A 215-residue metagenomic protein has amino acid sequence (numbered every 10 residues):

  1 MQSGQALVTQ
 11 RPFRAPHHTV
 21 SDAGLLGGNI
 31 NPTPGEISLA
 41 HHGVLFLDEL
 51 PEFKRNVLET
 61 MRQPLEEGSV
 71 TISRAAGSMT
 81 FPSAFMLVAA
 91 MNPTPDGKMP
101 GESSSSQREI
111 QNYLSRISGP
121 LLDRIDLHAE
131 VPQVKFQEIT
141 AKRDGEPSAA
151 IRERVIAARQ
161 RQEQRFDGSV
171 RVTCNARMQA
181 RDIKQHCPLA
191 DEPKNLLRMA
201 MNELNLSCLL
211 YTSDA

Functional and structural regions predicted by a protein language model:
M1-S21: AAA+/P-loop NTPase substrate/partner-engagement loops
F13, L25-L26, I37, V70-I72: Short clusters of hydrophobic/aromatic residues that line enzyme substrate/ligand-binding pockets
H17, N31, I37-S38, M79-F81: Short, flexible hinge/linker loops that cap or flank conserved catalytic cores
T19-A23, G101-E102: Short, basic, glycine/proline-bearing loop/turn elements
A23-V44: Conserved alpha-helical scaffold flanking the Walker A/P-loop in AAA+ ATPase domains
P32, N56-S213: Basic, amphipathic alpha-helical bundle interface domains used for macromolecular binding and assembly
E49: Walker B catalytic acidic pair
